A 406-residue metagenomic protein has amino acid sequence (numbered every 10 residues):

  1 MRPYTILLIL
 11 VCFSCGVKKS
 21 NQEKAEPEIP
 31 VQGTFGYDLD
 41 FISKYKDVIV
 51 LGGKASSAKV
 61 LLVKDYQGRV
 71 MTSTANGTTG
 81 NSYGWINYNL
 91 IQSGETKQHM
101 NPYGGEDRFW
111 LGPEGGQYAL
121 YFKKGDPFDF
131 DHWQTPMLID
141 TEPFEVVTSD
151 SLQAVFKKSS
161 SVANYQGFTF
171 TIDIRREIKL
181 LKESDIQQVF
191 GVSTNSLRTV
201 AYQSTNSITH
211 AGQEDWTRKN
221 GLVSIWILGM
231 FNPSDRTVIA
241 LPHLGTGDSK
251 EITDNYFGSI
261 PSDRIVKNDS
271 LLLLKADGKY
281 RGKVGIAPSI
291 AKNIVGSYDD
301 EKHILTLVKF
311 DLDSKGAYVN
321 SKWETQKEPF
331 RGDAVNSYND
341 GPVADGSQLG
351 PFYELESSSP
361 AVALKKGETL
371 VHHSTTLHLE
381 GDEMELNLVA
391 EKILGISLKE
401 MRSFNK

Functional and structural regions predicted by a protein language model:
R2-L8: Sec-dependent signal peptide recognition, specifically the positively charged N-region followed immediately by
C12-S14: C-terminal motif of bacterial Sec signal peptides marking the signal peptidase cleavage site
G16-Q203, S207, A211-K406: Surface-exposed acidic/polar loop and edge beta-strand patches at domain peripheries
